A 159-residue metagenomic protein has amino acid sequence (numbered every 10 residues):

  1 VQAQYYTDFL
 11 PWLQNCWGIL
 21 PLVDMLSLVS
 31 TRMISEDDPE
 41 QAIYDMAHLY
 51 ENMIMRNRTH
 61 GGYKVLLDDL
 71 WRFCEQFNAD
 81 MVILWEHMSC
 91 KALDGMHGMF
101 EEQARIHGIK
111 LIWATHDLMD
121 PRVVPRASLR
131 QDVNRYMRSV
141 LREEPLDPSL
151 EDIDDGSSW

Functional and structural regions predicted by a protein language model:
V1-Q2, H87: Short, well-ordered beta-to-alpha junction loops that form the rim of enzyme active sites and present histidine/acidic
Q2-W71, E75: Redox- and metal-dependent alpha/beta enzyme cores, enriched for Fe-S-associated oxidoreductases and cofactor-handling
N15, D38-D45, K64-P148, D152: Hydrophobic alpha/beta core scaffold segments
I153-W159: A cross-taxonomic marker for long C-terminal extensions/tails that follow the last structured domain
